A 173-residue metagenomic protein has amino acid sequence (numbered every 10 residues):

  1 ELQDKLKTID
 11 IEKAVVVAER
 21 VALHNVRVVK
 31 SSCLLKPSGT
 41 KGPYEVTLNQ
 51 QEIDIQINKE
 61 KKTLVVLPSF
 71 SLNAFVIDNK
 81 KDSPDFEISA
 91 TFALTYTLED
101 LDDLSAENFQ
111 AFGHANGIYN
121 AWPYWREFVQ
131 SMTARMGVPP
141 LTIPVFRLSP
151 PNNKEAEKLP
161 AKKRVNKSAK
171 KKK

Functional and structural regions predicted by a protein language model:
E1-N120, E127-K173: N-terminal intrinsically disordered, cationic/polar leader segments that include organellar targeting peptides
